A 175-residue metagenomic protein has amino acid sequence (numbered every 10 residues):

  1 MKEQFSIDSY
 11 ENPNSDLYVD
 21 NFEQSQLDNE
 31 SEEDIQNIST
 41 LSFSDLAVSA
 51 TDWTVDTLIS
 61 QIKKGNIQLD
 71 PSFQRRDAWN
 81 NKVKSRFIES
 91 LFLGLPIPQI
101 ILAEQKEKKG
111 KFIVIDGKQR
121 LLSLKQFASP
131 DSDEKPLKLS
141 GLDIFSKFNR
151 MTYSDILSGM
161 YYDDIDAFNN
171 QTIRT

Functional and structural regions predicted by a protein language model:
M1-S25: Intrinsically disordered, low-structural-confidence terminal and linker regions
I7-Y10, S25-Q36, L41-T57, P71-T175: Basic- and aromatic-enriched surface patches that contact anionic nucleotides/nucleic acids
K64-S72: A short, surface-exposed helix-loop junction/capping segment
